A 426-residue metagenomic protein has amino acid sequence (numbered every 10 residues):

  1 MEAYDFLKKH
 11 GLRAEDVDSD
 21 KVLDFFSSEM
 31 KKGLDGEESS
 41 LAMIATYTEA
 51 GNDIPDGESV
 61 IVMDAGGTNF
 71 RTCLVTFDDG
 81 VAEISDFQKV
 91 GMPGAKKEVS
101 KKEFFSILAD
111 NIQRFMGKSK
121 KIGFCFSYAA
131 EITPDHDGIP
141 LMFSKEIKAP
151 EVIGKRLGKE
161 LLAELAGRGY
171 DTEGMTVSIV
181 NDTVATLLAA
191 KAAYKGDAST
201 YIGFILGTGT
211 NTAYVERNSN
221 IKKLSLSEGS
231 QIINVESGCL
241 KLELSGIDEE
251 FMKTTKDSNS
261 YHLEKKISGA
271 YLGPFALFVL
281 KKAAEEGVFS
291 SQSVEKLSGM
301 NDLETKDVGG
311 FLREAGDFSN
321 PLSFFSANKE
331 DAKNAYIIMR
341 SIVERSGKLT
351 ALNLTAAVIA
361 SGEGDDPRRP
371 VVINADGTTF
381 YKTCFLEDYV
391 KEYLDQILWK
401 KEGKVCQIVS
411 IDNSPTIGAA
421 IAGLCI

Functional and structural regions predicted by a protein language model:
M1-K120, A166, A192-A193, E249-I426: ATP-binding/phosphotransfer module of carbohydrate and carboxylate kinases, centering on a glycine-rich
A14-T48, S178, I202-I205, S219 (+1 more regions): Small-residue (GG/TT-enriched) beta-loop-alpha framework at ligand/catalytic clefts
P55-G57, G117-K118, E173-G174, D182 (+3 more regions): Short, well-ordered loop/turn elements at secondary-structure boundaries
E58-D64, K121-G123, T176-S178, Y201-I205 (+4 more regions): Short glycine-aspartate micro-motif
F70, A129-T133, T210-A213, L242: Short, acidic Gly/Pro/Ser/Thr-rich loop/turn segments
F70-V75, A185-A189, G203-F204, T210-E216: Short beta-strand scaffold segments in enzyme catalytic cores
K89-S106, A130-K195, S199-I202, N218-G246 (+1 more regions): Glycine-rich phosphate-binding loop and adjoining helix at the ATP-binding site of ATP-dependent phosphoryl-transfer
S127-I132, T183-T186, G377-Y381, N413-P415: Short, internal active-site loops enriched in acidic
